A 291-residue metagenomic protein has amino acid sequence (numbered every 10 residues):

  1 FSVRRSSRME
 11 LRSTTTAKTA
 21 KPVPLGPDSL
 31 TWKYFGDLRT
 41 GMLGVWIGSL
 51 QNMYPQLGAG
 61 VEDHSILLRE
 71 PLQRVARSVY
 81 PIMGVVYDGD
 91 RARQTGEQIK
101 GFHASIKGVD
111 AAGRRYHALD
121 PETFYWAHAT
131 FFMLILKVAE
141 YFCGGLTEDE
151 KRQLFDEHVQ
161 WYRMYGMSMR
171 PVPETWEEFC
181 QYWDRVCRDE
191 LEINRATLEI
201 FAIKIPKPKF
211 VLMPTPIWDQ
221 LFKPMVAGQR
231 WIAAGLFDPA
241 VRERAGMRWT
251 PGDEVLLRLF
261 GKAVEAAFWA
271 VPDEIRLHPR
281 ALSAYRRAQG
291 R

Functional and structural regions predicted by a protein language model:
V3-R291: Mature, function-bearing regions of proteins
